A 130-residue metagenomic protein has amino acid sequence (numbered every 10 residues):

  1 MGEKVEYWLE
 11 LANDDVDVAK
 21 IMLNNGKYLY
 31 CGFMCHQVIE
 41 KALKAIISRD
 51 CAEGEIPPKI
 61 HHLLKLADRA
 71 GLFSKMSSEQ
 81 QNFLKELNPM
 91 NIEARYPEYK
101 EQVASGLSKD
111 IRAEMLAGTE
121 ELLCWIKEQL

Functional and structural regions predicted by a protein language model:
M1-L130: Terminal alpha-helical segments
